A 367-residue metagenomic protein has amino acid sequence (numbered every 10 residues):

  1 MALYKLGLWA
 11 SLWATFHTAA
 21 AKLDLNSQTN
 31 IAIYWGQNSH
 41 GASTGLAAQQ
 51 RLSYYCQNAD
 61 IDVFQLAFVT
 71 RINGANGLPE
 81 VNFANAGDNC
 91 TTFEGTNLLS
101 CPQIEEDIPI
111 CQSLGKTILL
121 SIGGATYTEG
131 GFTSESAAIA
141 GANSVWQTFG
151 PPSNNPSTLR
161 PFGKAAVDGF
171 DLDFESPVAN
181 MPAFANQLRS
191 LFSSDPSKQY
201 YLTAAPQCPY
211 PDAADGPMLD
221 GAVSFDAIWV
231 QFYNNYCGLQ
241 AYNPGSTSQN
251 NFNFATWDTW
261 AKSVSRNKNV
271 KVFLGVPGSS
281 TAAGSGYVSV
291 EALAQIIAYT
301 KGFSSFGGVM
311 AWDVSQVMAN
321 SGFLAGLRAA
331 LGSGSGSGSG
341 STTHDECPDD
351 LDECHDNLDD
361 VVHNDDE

Functional and structural regions predicted by a protein language model:
M1-K22: Fungal secretory targeting signals
S11, D173, Q249, G336-H344: Intrinsically disordered, low-complexity, compositionally biased regions/tails
A14-T18, A125, P209, E346: Short intrinsically disordered, low-complexity segments
K22-Q295, F303-F306, S315-G334: Chitinase-like catalytic core of GlcNAc-active glycosidases
S335-E367: Ser/Thr/Gly/Pro-rich low-complexity, disordered linker/stalk segments of secreted and cell-surface proteins
